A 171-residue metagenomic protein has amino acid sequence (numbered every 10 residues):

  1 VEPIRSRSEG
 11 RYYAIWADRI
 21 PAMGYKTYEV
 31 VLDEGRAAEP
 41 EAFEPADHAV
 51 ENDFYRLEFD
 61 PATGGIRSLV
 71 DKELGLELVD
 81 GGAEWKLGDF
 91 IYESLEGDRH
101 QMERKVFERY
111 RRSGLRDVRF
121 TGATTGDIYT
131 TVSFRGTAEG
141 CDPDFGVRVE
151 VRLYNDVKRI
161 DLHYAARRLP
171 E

Functional and structural regions predicted by a protein language model:
V1-R168: Catalytic and substrate-binding regions of extracellular carbohydrate-active enzymes, especially polysaccharide lyases
E171: Classical protein tyrosine phosphatase
